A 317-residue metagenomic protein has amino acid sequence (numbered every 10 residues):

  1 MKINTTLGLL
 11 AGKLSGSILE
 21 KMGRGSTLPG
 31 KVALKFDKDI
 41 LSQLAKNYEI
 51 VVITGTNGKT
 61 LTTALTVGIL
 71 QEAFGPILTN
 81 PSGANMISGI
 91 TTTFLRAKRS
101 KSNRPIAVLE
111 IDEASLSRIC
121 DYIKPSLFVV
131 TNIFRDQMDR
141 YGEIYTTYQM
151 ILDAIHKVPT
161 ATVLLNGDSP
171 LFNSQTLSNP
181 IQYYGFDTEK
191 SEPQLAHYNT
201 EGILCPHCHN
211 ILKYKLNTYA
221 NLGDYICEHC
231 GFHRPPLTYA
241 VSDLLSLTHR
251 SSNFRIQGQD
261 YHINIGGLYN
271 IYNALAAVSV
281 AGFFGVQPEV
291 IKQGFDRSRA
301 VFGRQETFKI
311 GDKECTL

Functional and structural regions predicted by a protein language model:
K2-L204: Phosphate-binding loop of NTP-binding sites
L19-G23, G75-P76, H156-T160, L177 (+5 more regions): Generic secondary-structure signature for well-ordered alpha-helical cores
E49, Q71, R255-I263, F308-E314: Glycine/charged-rich beta-loop-alpha catalytic/anionic-binding loops adjacent to active sites
T60-I69, D243-G258: Acidic-glycine-rich active-site phosphate/pyrophosphate-binding loop
I77-P81, D260-L268, E314-T316: A short glycine/serine-rich beta->alpha loop
Y122-N132, L222-P236, I265-D296: A conserved, hydrophobic alpha-helical segment in the catalytic core of large ATP/adenylate-utilizing enzymes
D187-R250, N264: Cys/His-rich short segments
F232, L244-H249, V280-L317: Gly/charged, well-structured mid-domain segments that form the phosphate/adenylate-handling core of ATP-dependent
